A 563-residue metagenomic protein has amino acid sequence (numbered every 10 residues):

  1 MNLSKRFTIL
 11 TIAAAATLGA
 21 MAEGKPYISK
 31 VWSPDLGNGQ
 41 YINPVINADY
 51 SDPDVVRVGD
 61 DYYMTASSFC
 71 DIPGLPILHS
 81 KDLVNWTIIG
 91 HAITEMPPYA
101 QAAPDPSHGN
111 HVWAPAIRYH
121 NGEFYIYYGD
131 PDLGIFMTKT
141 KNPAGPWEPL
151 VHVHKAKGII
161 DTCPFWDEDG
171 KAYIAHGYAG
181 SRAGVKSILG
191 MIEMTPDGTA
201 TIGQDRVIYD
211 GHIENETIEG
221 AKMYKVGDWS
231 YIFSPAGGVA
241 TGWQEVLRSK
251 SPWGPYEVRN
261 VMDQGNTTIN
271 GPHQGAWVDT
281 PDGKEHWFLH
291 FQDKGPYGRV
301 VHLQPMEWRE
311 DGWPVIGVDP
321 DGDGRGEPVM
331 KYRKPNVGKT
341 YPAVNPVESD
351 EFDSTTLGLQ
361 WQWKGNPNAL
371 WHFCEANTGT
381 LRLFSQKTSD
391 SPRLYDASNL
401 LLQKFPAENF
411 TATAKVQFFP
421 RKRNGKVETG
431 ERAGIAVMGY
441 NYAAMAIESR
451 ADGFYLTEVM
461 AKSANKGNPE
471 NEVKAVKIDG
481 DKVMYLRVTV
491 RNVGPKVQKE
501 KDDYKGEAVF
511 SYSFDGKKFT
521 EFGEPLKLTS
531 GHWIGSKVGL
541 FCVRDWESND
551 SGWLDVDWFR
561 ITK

Functional and structural regions predicted by a protein language model:
M1-I9: Bacterial N-terminal signal peptides that target proteins for export
T8-T11, K496: Detector for intrinsically disordered, low-structure N-terminal pre-sequences
L10-A13, W32: Residues marking helix boundaries in flexible regions
A13-M21: Hydrophobic h-region of N-terminal signal peptides that target proteins for export in Gram-negative bacteria
E23-K563: Carbohydrate-active catalytic/glycan-binding domains of CAZyme proteins, especially the secreted or lumenal ectodomains
